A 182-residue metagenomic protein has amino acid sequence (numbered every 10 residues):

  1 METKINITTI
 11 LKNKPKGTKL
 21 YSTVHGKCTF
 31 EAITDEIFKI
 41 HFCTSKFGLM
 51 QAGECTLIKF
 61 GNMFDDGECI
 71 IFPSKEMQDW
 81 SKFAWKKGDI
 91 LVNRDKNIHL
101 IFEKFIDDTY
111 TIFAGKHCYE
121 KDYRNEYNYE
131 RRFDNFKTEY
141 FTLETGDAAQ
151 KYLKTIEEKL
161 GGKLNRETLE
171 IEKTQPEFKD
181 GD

Functional and structural regions predicted by a protein language model:
M1-D182: Structural boundary micro-motifs
